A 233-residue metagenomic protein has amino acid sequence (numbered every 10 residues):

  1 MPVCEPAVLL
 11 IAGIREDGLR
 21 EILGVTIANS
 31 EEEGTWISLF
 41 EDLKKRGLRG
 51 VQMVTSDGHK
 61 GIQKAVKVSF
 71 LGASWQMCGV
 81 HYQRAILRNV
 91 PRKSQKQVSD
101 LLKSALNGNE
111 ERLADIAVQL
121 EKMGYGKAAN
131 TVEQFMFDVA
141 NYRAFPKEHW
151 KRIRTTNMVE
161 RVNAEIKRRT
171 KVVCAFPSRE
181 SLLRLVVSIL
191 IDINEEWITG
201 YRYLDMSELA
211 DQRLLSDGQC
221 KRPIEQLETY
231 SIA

Functional and structural regions predicted by a protein language model:
M1-S56, K60, K64, S69-G72 (+2 more regions): RNase H-like nuclease fold core
E32-W36, P91, Q95, R179: Short, charged, low-complexity patches
G50, S74, W150-R154: A generic hydrophobic-helix recognition signal that picks specific residues within alpha-helical hydrophobic
K60, S104-A233: Acidic/histidine-rich catalytic cores and adjacent linkers of DNA breakage/strand-transfer/modification proteins
L71-R88: Inter-helix linker motif
I86-N109: Conserved phosphate-handling catalytic cores of large alpha/beta enzymes
